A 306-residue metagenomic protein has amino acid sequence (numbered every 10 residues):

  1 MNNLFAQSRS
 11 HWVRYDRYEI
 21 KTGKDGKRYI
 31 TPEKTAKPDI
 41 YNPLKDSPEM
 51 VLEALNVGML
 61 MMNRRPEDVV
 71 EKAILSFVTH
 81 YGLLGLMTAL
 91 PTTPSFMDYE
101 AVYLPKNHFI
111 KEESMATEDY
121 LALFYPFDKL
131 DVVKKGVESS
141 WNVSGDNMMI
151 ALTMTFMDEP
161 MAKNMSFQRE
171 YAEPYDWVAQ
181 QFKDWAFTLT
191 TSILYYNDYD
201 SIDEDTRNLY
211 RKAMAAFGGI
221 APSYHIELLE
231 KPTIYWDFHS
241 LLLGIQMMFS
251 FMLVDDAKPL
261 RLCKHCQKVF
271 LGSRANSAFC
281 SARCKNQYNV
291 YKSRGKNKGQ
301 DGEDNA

Functional and structural regions predicted by a protein language model:
M1-F270: Short helix-coil boundary/hinge micro-motifs
I245-A306: BZIP DNA-binding basic region
